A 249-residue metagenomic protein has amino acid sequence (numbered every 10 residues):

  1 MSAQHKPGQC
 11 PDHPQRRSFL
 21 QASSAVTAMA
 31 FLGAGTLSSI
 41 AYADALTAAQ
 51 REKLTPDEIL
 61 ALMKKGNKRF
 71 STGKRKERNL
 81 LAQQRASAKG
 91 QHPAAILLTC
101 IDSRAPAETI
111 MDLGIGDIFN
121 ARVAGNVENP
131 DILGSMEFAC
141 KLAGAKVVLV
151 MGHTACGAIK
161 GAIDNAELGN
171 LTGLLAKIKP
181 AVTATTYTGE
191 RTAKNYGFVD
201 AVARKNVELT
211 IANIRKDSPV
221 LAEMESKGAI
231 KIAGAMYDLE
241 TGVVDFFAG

Functional and structural regions predicted by a protein language model:
M1-P14, A25: N-terminal secretory signal peptides
P11, L20-V26, L32, A45-G90 (+3 more regions): Divalent-metal-activated hydrolytic enzyme cores
L98-C100, R122, L149-H153, A233-D238: Short beta-strand segments
I101-D131: Active-site cofactor/substrate anionic-group-binding motifs, chiefly glycine- and Lys/Arg-rich phosphate-binding loops
S103, H153-A158: Gly/Ser/Thr-rich loops at beta-strand to alpha-helix junctions that form or flank small-molecule/cofactor-binding
K146: Short acidic/polar active-site loop segments enriched in Thr and Asp
